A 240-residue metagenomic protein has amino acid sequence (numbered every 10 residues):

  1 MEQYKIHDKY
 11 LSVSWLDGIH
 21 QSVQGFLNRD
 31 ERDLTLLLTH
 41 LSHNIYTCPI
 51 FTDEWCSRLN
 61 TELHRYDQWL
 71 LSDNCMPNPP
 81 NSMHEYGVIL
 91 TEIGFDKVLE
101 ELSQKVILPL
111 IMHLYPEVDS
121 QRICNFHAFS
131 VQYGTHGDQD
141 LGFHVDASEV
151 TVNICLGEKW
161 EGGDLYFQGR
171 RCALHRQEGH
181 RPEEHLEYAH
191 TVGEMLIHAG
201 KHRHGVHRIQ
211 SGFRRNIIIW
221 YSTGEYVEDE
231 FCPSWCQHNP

Functional and structural regions predicted by a protein language model:
M1-K9: Extended non-catalytic scaffolding segments
I6, W15-L16, S22-S120: Non-heme Fe(II)/2-oxoglutarate
H7, Y46-T47, Q139, G205: Residues marking the start of alpha-helices
K9, V13-G25, L156-L165, Y226: A broadly tuned "polar low-complexity/structure-edge" signature
M112-P240: Catalytic core of non-heme Fe(II) oxygenases with the double-stranded beta-helix
